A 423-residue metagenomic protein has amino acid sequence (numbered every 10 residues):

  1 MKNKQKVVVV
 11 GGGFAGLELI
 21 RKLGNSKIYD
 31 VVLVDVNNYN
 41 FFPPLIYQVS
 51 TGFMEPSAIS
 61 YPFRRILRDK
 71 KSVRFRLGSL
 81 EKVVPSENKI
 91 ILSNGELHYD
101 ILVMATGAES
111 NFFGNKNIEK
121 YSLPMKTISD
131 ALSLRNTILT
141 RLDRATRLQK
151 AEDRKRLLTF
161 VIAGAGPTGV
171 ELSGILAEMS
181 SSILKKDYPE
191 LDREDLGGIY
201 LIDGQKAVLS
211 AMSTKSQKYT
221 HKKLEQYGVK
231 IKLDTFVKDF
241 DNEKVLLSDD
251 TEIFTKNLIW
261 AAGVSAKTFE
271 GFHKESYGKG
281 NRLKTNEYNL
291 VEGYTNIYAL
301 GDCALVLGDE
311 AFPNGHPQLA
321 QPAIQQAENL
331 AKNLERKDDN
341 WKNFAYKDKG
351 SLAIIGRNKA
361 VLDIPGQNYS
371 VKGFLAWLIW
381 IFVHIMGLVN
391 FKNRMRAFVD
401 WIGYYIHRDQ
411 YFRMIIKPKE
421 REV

Functional and structural regions predicted by a protein language model:
M1-K4, V73-A163, I259: FAD-binding core/adjacent interface of flavoenzyme oxidoreductases
M1-R76, F160, P167-A211, I259: Beta1-alpha1 glycine-rich phosphate/pyrophosphate-binding loop at the start of Rossmann-like nucleotide-binding domains
V8-V10, L97-G107, V237, V245 (+2 more regions): Short hydrophobic core segments
A15, G107-S110, S173, V264-A266: Short glycine-rich anion-binding loops that position phosphate/pyrophosphate groups of nucleotides and phosphorylated
K71-K82, A177-E287, G293: A Rossmann-like FAD-binding core segment of flavoenzymes
K120-K150, E243-K244, E252-Q325: FAD-site-proximal beta/loop scaffold in flavoenzymes
P322, Q326-V423: C-terminal, flexible cofactor-proximal segment of oxidoreductases
